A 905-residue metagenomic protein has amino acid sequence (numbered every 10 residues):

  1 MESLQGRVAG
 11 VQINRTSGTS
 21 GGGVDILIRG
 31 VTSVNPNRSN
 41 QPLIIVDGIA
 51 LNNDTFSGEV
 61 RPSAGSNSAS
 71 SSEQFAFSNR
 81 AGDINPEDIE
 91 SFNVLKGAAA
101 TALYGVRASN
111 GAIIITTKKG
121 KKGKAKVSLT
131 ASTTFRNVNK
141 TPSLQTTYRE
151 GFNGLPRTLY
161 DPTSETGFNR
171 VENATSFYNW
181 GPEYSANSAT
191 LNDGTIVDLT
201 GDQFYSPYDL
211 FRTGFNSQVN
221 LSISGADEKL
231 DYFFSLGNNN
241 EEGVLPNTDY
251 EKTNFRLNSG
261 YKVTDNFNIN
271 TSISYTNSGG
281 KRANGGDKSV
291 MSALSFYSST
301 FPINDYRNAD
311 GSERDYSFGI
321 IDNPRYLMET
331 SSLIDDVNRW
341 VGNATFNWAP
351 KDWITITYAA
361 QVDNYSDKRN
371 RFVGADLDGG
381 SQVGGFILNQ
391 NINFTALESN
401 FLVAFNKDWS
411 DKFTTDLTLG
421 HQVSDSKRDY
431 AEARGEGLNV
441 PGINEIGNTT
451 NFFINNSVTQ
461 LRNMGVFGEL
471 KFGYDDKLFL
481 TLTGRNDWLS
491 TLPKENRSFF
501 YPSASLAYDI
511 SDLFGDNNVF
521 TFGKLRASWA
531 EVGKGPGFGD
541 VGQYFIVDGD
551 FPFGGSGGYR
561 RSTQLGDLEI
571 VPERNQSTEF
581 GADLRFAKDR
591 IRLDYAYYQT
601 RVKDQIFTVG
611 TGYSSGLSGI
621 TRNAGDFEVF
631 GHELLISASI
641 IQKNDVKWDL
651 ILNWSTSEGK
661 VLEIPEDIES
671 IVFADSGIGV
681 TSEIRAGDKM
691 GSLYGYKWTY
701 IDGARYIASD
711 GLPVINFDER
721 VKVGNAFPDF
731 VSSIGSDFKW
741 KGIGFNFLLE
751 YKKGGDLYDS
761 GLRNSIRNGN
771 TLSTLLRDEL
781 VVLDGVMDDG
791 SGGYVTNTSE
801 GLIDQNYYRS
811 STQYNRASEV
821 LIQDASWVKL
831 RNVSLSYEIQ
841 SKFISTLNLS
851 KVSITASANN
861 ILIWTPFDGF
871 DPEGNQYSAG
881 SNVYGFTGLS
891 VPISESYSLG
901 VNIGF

Functional and structural regions predicted by a protein language model:
M1-R256, N268-N270, V341, W648 (+3 more regions): Short, small/polar-rich motifs associated with maturation and membrane association, primarily at protein termini
G21-G23, A504, D756-S760: Beta-rich nucleic-acid/ligand-interaction surfaces
V24-L27, S72-A76, I84, L95-A98 (+12 more regions): Short, glycine/acidic-rich beta->alpha junctions
D47-G48, P142-A189, T276-D315, V423 (+5 more regions): A surface-exposed, glycine/aromatic-enriched loop/edge motif typical of exported proteins
R61-N79, G201, T300, Y306-D310 (+3 more regions): Surface-exposed acidic, glycine/proline-enriched linker/cap segments that occur as 15-30-residue helix-coil
L159, T163, G167, T190-T195 (+7 more regions): Surface-exposed, extracytoplasmic segments of Gram-negative outer-membrane nutrient-acquisition systems
K252, N258-F267, S272-N277, F318-V373 (+5 more regions): Extracellular/periplasmic, surface-exposed regions of secreted and cell-surface proteins
